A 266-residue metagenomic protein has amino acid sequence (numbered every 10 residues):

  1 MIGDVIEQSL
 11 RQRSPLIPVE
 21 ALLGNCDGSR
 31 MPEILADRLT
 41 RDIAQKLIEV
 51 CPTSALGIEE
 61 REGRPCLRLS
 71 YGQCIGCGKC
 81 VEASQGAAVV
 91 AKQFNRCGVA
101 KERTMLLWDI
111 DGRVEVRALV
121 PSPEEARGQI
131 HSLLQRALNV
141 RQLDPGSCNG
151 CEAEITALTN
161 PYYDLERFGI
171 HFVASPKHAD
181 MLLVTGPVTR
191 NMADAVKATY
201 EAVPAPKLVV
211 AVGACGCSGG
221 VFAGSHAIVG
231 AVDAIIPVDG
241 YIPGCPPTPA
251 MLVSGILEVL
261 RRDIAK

Functional and structural regions predicted by a protein language model:
M1-E20, V81-E166: Flanking helices and flexible, charged tails adjoining ferredoxin-like Fe-S electron-transfer domains in multi-subunit
M1-G57: Ferredoxin-type iron-sulfur electron-transfer modules and their immediate structural context
V19, A36-D37, Y71, A91-Q93 (+5 more regions): Fold-independent oxyanion-binding glycine-rich loops and adjacent beta-strand/coil segments at enzyme active sites
E33-T40, E62-G63, L133-L138: Short, intrinsically disordered, charge-biased short linear motifs at domain edges
I34, A44-A100, M105: Iron-sulfur cluster-binding cysteine motifs and their immediate structural context in ferredoxin-like electron-transfer
Q45-A55, G72-G86, R141-A157, A214-V221 (+1 more regions): Local cysteine-cluster metal-coordination motifs and their immediate loop/turn environment, predominantly Fe-S cluster
N149, A153-I155, N160-Y163, R167-M251: Cofactor-cradling patches in redox/metallo enzymes
I242-K266: A charged, well-structured terminal subsegment
